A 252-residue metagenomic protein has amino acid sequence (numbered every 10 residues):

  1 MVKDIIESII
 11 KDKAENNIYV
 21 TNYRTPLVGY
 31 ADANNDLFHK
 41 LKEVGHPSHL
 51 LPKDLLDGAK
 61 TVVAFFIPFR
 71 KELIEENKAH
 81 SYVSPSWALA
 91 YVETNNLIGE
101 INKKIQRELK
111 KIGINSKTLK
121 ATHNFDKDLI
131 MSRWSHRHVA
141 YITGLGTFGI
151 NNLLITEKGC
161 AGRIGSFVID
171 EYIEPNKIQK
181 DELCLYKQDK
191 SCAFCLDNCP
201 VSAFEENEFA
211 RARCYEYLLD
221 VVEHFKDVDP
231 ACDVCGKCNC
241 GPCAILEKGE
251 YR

Functional and structural regions predicted by a protein language model:
M1-A90: Non-catalytic, usually N-terminal nucleic-acid engagement modules in DNA/RNA processing proteins
H46, V83-R252: Catalytic cores of enzyme domains
